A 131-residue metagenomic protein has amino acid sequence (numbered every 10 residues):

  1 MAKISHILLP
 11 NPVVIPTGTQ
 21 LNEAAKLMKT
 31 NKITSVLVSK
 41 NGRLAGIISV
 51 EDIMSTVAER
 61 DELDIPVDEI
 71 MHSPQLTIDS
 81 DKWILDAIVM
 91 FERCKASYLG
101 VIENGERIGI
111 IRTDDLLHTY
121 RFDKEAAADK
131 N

Functional and structural regions predicted by a protein language model:
M1, L9, N41, V50 (+3 more regions): ATP/adenylate-binding site constellation spanning eukaryotic-like Ser/Thr protein kinases, ABC-transporter
M1-I4, D129-N131: Long, charged amphipathic helices and adjacent flexible linkers at domain junctions
A2-P12, L63-Q75: Bateman (tandem CBS) regulatory domains
K3, Q20, D52-I53, I65-I70 (+2 more regions): Histidine- and aromatic-rich ligand-binding microenvironments
I7, M28, V36, G42 (+4 more regions): Terminal peptide-recognition signature
V14-K32, S39, T77-K95, V101-E103 (+2 more regions): The conserved cystathionine-beta-synthase
I33, L37, L44-E59, A96 (+2 more regions): Short beta->alpha transition motifs characteristic of CBS
I65-S80, I110, A126-N131: Short, solvent-exposed cationic patches
